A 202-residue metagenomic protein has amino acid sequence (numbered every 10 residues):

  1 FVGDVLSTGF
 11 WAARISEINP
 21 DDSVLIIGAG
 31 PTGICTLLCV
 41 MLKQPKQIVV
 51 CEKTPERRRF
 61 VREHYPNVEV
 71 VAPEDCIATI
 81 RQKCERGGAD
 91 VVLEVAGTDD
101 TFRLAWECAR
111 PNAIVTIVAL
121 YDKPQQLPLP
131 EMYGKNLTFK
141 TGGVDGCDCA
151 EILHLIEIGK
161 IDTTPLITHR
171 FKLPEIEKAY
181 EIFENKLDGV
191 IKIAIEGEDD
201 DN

Functional and structural regions predicted by a protein language model:
F1-E74: Mid-domain Rossmann-like dinucleotide-binding core that forms the NAD(H)/NADP(H) cofactor-binding site
L6-G9, G33, A89, F102 (+1 more regions): A general structural signal for well-ordered alpha-helical segments in protein cores
I15-P20, M41, R58-T138, D201: Glycine-rich cofactor phosphate-binding loops and adjacent beta1-alpha1 units of small-molecule cofactor enzyme domains
L25, V49, V71, I114-T116 (+2 more regions): Structural detector of well-ordered beta-strand residues that form the stable sheet scaffold of enzyme domains
K46, G88, D162-P165: A local structural motif
E52, A119, G143: Conserved acidic E/D residue at the C-terminus of a beta-strand in Rossmann-like folds
R103-E107, G146-N202: C-terminal hydrophobic helical "lid"/dimerization subdomain of Rossmann-like NAD(P)H-dependent oxidoreductases
